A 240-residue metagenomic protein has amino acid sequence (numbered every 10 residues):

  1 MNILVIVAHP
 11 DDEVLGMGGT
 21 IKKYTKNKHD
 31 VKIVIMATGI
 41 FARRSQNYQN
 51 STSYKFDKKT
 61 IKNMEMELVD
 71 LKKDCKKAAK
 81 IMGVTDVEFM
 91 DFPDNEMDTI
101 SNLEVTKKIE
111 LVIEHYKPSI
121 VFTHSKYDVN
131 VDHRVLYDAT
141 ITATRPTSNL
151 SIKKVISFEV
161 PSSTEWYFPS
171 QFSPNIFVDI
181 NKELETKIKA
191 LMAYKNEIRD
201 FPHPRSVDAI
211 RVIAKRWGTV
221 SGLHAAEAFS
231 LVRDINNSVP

Functional and structural regions predicted by a protein language model:
M1-N2, Y54-F56, D74, A78-M82 (+1 more regions): The feature marks non-catalytic terminal segments
M1-Y116, P146, S230: Active-site rim/loop-helix segments in enzyme catalytic domains that contact anionic ligands
G19-K23, D74-K77, E104, K108 (+5 more regions): Alpha-helical elements of Rossmann-like donor-binding domains used by nucleotide-donor carbohydrate transfer enzymes
T38-I40, D94-E96, D128, S162-T164 (+2 more regions): Residue-level detector of flexible, active-site-proximal loop/helix-junction positions within diverse enzyme catalytic
R44-Q46, T99-S101, H133-R134, W166-P169 (+1 more regions): Short, well-ordered secondary-structure micro-motifs
D91-P93, T123-K126, E159-V160: Short, well-ordered beta-to-alpha junction loops that form the rim of enzyme active sites and present histidine/acidic
T106-K154: Active-site adenylate/phosphate-handling loop in enzymes that bind or generate adenylated species
